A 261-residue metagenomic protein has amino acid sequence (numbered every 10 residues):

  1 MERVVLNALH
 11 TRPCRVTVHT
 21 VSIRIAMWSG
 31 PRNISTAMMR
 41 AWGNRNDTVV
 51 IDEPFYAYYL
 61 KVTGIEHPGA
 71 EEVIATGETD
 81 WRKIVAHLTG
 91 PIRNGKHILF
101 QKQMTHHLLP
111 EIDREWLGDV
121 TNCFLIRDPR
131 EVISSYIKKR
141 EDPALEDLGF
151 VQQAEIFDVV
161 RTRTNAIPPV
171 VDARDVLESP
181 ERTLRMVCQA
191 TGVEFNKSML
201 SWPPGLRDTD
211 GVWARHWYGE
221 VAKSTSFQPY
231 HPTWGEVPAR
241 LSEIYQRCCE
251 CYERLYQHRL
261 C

Functional and structural regions predicted by a protein language model:
M1, V5, C14-N94: PAPS-dependent sulfotransferase catalytic core
V4, R15, Q189, C249-E250: Secreted/luminal cysteine- and crosslink-motif detector
T17-I25, E194-C261: PAPS-dependent sulfotransferases, especially Golgi type II membrane carbohydrate sulfotransferases
E71-G77, A144-L148, H216-S226: A polyampholytic, Gly/Pro-enriched intrinsically disordered region
T76-I84, M104-T105, L145-Q152, S179 (+1 more regions): Soluble or luminal CAZymes and related metallo-dependent hydrolases
N94-K102: Short N-terminal targeting/anchoring amphipathic segment
Q101-S198, V212, Y218-G219: PAPS-dependent sulfotransferase catalytic domain
